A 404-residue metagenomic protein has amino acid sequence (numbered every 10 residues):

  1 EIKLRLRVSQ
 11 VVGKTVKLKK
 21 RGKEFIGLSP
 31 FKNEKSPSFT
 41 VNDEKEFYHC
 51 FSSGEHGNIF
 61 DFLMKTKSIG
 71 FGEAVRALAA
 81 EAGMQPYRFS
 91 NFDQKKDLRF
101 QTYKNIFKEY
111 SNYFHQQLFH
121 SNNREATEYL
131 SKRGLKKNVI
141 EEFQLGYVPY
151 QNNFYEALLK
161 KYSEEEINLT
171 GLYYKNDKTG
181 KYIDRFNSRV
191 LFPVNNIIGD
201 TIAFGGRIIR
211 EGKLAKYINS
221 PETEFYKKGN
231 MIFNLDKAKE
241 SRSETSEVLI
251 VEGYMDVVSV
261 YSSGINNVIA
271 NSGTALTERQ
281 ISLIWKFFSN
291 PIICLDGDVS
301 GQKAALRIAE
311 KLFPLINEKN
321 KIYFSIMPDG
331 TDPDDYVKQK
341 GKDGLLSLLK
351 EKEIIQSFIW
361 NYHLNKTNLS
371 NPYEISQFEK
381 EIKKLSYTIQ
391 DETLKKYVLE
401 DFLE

Functional and structural regions predicted by a protein language model:
E1-F92: N-terminal structured subdomain of primase-like DNA metabolism proteins
R21, K96, F100-T102, F107-E109 (+2 more regions): Phosphate-handling DNA/RNA-contact segment within nucleic-acid enzymes
S29, C50, L63, L130 (+8 more regions): Terminal peptide-recognition signature
E73-E125: Conserved active-site segments centered on acidic
V248-I250, S289-S300, S325-I326: Acidic beta-strand-to-loop metal/phosphate-binding motif
V299-E310, E318-I322: Phosphate/diphosphate-binding loops
K319-L403: C-terminal or mid-to-C-terminal helical accessory/interaction module adjacent to the motor/catalytic core
